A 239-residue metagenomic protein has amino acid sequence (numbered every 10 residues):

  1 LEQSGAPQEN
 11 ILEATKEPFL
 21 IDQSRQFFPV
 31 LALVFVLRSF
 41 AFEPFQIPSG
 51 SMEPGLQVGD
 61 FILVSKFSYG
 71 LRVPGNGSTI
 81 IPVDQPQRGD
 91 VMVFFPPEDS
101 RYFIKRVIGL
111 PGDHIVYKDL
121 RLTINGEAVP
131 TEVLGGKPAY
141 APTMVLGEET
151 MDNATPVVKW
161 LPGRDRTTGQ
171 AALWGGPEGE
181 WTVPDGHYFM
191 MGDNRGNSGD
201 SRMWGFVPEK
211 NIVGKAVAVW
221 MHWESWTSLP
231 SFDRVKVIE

Functional and structural regions predicted by a protein language model:
E2-L20, F40-Q46, S51-E239: Soluble "head" domains of membrane/secretory-pathway proteins
F19-F27: N-terminal Sec-pathway targeting helices
Q26-F40: Hydrophobic membrane-insertion alpha-helices, especially the h-region of bacterial N-terminal signal peptides
